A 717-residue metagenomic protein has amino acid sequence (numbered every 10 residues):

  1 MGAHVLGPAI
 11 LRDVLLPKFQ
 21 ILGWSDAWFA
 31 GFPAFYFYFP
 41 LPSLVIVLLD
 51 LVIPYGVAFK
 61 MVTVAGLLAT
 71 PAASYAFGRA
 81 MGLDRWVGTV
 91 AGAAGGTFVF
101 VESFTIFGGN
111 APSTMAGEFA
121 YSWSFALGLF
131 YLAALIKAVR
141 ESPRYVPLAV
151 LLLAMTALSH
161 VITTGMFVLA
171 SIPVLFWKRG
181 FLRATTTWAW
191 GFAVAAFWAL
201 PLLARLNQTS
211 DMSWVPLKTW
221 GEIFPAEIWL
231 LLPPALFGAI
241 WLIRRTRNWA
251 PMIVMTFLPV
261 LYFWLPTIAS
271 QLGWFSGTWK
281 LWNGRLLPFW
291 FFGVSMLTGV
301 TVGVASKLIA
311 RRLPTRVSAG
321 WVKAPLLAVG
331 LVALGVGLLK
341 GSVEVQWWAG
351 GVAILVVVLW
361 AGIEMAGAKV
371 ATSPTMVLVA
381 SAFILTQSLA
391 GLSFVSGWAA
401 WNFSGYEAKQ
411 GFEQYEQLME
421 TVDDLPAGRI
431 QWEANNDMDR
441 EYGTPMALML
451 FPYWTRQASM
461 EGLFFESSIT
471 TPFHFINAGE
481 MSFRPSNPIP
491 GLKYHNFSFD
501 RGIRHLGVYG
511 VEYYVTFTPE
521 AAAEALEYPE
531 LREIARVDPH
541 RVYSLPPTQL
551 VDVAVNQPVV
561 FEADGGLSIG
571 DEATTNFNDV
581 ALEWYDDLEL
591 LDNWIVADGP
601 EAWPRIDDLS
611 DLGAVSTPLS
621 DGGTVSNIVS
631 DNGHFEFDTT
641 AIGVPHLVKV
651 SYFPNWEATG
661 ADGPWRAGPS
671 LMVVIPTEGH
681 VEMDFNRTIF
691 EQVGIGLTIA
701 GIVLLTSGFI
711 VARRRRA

Functional and structural regions predicted by a protein language model:
M1-T421, P426, S498, Y513-T516 (+1 more regions): Membrane-embedded transmembrane-helix bundle of lipid-linked glycan/lipid transferases
I10, L153, F383-Y406, E420-H505 (+2 more regions): Extracytoplasmic/lumenal acceptor-recognition loop(s) of multi-pass membrane glycoenzymes
L83, H160-V161, N435-D437, V511 (+2 more regions): An acidic- and aromatic-residue-enriched active-site/binding cleft used to recognize and process polar
M166-F167, D439-G443, A521-L526, V693: Extracytoplasmic/secreted cell-surface and envelope-processing proteins
F167, W432-E433, T516-F517, P546: Generic beta-strand/beta-sheet core signal
F517-A522, Y652-P654: Short, polar loop motifs at secondary-structure junctions
A521-T548: Short acidic, glycine/proline-enriched helix-loop-strand junctions
E601-A717: Active-site-proximal, structured, solvent-exposed surfaces of multi-pass membrane proteins that position macromolecular
